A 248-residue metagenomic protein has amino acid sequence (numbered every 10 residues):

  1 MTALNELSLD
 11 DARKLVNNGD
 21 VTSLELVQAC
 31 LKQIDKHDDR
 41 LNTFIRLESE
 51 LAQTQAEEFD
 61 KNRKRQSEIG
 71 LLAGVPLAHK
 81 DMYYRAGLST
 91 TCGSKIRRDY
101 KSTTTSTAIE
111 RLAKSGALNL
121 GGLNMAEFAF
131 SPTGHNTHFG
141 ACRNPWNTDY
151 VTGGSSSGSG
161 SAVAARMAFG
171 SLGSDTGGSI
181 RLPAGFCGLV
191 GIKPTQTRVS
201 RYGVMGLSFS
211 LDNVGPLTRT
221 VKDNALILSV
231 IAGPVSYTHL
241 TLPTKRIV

Functional and structural regions predicted by a protein language model:
M1-T54: An N-terminal boundary/leader segment
A12-N18, R97-Y100, D212-R219: Short, well-ordered beta-strand elements within core beta-sheets of diverse protein domains
N18-V21, K32-D39, E57, K61 (+3 more regions): Generic secondary-structure signature for well-ordered alpha-helical cores
S49-L72, H79, R98, S102 (+3 more regions): Flexible, acidic active-site loops/lids enriched in D/E/S/T/G that coordinate Mg2+ and/or position polar
E68-T91, L118-G121, M125: Conserved small-residue hinge/capping positions at short loops/turns that sit at secondary-structure boundaries within
A86-D99, A165: DPxDG-like acidic metal-binding loop motif
T104-L228: Short glycine/serine-rich loop segments
T238-T244: Conserved small/polar residues in nucleotide/adenosyl-binding loops
